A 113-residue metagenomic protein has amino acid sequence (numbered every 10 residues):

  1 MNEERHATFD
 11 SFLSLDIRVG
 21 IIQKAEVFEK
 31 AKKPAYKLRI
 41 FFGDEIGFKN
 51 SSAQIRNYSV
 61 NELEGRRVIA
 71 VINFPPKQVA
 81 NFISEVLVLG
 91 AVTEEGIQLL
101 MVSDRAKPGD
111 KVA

Functional and structural regions predicted by a protein language model:
M1-A113: Phosphate-backbone binding interfaces of nucleic-acid-interacting proteins
